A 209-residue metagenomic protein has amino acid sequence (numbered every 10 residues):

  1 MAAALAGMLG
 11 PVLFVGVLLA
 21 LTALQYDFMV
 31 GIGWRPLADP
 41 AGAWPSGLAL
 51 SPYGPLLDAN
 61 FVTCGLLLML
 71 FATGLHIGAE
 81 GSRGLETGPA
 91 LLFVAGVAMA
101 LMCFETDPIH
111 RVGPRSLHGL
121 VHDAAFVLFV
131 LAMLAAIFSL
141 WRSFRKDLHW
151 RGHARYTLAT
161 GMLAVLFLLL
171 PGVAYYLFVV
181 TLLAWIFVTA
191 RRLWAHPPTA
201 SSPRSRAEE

Functional and structural regions predicted by a protein language model:
A3-M8, E80-A95: Interfacial segments of alpha-helical transmembrane regions
V12-R35: Alpha-helical transmembrane segments of multi-pass membrane proteins
G16, A95-F104, A159-L169: Aromatic-anchored segments of alpha-helical transmembrane domains
A43-L66: Interfacial helix-start motif at the membrane-water boundary
N60-F71, L128-L140, T181-R192: Hydrophobic cores of alpha-helical transmembrane segments in multi-pass inner/ER membrane proteins, independent
G74-G88, R142-G152: Membrane-interface helix-boundary motifs at transmembrane edges
A98-I137: Membrane-proximal helix-loop-helix units in multi-pass membrane proteins
F138-R204, E209: Terminal transmembrane helical module of multi-pass membrane proteins
